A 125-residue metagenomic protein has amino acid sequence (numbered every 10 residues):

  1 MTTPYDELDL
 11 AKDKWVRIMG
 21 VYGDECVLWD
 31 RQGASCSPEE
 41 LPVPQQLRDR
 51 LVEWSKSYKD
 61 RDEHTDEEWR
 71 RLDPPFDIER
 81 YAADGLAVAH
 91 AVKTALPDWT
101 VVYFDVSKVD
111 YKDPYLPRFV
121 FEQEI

Functional and structural regions predicted by a protein language model:
M1-I125: Intrinsic low-complexity, intrinsically disordered or marginally ordered coil/linker segments
